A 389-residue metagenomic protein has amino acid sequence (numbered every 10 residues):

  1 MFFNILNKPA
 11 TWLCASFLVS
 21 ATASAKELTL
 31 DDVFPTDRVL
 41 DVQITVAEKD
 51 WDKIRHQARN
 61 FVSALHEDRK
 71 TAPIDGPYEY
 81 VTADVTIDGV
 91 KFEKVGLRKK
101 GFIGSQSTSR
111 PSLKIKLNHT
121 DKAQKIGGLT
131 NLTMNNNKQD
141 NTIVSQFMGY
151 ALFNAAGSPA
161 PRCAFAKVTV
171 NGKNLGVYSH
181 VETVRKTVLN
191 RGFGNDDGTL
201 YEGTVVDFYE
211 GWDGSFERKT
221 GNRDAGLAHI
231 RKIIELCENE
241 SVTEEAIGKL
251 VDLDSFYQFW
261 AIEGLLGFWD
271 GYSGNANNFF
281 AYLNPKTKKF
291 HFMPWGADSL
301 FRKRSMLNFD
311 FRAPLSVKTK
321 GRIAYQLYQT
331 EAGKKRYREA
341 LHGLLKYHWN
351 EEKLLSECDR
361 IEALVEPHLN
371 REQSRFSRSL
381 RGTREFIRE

Functional and structural regions predicted by a protein language model:
M1-L6: N-terminal secretory signal peptides that target proteins for export/translocation
T11-S20: Bacterial N-terminal signal peptides
A25-E389: Phosphate/dinucleotide-binding and metal-coordinating scaffold of catalytic cores in nucleotide-dependent enzymes
